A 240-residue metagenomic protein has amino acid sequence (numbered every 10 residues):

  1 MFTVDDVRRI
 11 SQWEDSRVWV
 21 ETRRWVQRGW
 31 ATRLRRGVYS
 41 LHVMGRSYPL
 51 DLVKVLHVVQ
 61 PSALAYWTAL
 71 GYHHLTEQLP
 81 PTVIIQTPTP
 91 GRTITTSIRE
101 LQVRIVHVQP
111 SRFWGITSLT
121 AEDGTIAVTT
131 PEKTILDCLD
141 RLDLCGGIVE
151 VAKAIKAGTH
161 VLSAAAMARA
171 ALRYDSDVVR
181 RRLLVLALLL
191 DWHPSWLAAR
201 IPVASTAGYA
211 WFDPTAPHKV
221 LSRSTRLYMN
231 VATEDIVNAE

Functional and structural regions predicted by a protein language model:
M1-S62, H160-R181, A239: Short beta-edge/loop segments at beta->alpha junctions of small alpha/beta modules that act as binding/recognition
V7, A69, I135: A residue-level signal for conserved active-site and pocket-lining positions in enzyme catalytic cores
Q12, H74, D140-D143: Hydrophobic/aromatic-lined pockets within catalytic cores
S40, I84-Q86, S97, R104-V106 (+2 more regions): Residues in well-ordered beta-strands of folded domains
S62-A65, P131: Catalytic-loop motifs flanking and including active-site residues across diverse enzymes
W67-D123: Exposed, interaction-prone assembly regions rather than primary DNA-binding/catalytic cores
I116-E240: Hydrophobic alpha-helical interaction segments
